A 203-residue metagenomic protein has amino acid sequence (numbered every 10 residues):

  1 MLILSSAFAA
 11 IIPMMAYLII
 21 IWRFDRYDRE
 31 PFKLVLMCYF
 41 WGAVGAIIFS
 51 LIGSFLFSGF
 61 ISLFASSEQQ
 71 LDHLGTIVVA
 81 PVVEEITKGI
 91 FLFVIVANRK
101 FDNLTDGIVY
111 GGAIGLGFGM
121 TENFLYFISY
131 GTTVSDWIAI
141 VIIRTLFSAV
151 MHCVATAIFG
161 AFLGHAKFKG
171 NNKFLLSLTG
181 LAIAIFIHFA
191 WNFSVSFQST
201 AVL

Functional and structural regions predicted by a protein language model:
M1-L203: Hydrophobic alpha-helical segments at protein termini of multi-pass membrane proteins
